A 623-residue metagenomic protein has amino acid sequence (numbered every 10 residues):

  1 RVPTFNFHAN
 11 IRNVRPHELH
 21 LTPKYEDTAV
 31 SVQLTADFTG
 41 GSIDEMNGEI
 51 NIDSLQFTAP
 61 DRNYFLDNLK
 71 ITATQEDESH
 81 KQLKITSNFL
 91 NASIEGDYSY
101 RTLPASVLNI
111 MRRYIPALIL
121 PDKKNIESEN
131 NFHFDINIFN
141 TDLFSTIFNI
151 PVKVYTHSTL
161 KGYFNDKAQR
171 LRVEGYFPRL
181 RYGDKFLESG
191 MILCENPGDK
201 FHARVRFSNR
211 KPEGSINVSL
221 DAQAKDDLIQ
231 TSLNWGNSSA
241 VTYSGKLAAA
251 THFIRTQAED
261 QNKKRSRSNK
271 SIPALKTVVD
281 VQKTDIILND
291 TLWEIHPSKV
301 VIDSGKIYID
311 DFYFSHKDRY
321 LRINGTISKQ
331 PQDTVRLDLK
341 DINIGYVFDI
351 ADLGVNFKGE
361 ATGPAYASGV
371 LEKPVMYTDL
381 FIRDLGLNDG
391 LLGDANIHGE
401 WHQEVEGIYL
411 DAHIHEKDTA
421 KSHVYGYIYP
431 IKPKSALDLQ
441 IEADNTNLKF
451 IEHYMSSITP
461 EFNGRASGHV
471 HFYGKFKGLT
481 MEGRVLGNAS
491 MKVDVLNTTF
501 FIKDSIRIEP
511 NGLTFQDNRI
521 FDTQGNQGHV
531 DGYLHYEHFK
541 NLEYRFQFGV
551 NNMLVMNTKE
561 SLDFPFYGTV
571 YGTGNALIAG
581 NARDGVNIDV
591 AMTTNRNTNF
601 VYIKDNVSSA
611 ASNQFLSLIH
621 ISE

Functional and structural regions predicted by a protein language model:
R1-Y366, L371-H469, K477-N575, N581-S622: Interface amphipathic segments
